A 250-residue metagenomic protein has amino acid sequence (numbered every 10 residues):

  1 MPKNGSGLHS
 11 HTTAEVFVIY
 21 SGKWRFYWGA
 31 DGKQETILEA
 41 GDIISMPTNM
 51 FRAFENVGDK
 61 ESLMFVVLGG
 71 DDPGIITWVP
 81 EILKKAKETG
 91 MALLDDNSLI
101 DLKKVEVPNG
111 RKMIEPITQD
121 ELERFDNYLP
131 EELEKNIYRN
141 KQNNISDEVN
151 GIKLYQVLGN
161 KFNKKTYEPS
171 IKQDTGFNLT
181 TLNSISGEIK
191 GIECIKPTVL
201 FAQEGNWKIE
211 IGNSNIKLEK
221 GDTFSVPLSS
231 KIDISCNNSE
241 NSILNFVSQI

Functional and structural regions predicted by a protein language model:
M1-H11, K165, T175-I195, L228-S229: Conserved short histidine dyad/triad with adjacent acidic residue
M1-K3, L38-G58, G69, I211 (+2 more regions): Conserved metal-binding segment of the jelly-roll/cupin
N4, R25-W28, K33-T36, S62 (+5 more regions): Ligand-binding pocket scaffold of soluble enzyme catalytic domains
S10, A14-A40, M50, I192-K220: A short beta-strand-loop-beta hairpin characteristic of the jelly-roll/cupin
A53-L133, D233, N237-I250: Double-stranded beta-helix
T89, L93-S184: A short, N-terminal "cap"/entry segment at the start of jelly-roll beta-barrel domains of the cupin/DSBH fold
F162-Y167, Q203, F224, C236-I250: Charged, cofactor-coupling segments
S170-L182, G187-N206, G212, E240-L244: Intrinsically disordered, low-complexity segments enriched in Gly and acidic/Ser/Thr residues that form flexible
